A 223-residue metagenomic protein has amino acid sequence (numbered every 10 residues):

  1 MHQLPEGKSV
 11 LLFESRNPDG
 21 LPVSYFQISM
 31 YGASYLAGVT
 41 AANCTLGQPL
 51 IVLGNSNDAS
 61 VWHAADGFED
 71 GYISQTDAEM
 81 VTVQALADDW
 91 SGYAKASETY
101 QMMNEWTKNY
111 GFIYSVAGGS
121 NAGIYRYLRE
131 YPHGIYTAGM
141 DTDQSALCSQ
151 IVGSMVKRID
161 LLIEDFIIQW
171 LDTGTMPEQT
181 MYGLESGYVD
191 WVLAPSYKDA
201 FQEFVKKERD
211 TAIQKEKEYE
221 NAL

Functional and structural regions predicted by a protein language model:
M1-E6, L11, A117-R126: Beta-alpha junction/loop-to-helix N-cap segments that form part of ligand/metal-binding clefts
Q3-I28, T142-Q150: Flexible loop/hinge segments that line or gate small-molecule binding clefts
F13, V52, T107-G119, A138-M140: Periplasmic-binding protein-like
F26-Q48, M155-G174: Hydrophobic alpha-helical segments within soluble ligand-binding/sensing domains
Y35-M80, E178-A200: An alpha-beta-alpha
Q75-A94: Short beta-strand elements in bilobed, periplasmic/extracellular small-molecule ligand-binding domains
Y93-N109: Short, well-structured alpha-helical segments in soluble
Q169-L223: Hinge/cleft segment of the Venus flytrap/periplasmic-binding protein
